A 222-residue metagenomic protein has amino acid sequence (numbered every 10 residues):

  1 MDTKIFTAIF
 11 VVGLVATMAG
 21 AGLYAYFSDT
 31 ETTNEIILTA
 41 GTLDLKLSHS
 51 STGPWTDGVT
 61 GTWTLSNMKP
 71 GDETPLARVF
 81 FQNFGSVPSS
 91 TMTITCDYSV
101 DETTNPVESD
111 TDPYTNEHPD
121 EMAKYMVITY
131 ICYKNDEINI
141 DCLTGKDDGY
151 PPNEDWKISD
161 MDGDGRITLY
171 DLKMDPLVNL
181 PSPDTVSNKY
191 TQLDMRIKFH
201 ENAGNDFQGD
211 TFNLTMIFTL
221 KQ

Functional and structural regions predicted by a protein language model:
D2-K69, Q208-Q222: Short, polar/proline-rich extracytoplasmic segments that appear immediately after membrane translocation
T17-A19, Y26-S28, D72-N153: Surface-exposed interaction patch
I36, L43, M92, M126 (+1 more regions): A broad, low-specificity signal marking well-ordered, structured residues that form hydrophobic/aromatic
L45, D57, S89, E108-S109 (+4 more regions): Intrinsically disordered, low-complexity, compositionally biased regions/tails
K46-S50, D97-S99, T129-N135, G145 (+3 more regions): Predominantly extracellular/luminal cell-surface or secreted proteins
K69-E102, K173-Q222: C-terminal, structured domain-capping segment
E121, D136-L172, P176, D184: Acidic, glycine-anchored loop motifs typical of Ca2+
